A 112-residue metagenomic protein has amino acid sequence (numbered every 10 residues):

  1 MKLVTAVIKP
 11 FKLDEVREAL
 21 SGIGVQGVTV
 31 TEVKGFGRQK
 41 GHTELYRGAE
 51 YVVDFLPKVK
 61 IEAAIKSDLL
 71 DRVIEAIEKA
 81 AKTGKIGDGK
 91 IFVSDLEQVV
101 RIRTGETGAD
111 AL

Functional and structural regions predicted by a protein language model:
M1-L112: Positively charged, small/polar-rich N-terminal and surface patches that mediate targeting and assembly and bind
